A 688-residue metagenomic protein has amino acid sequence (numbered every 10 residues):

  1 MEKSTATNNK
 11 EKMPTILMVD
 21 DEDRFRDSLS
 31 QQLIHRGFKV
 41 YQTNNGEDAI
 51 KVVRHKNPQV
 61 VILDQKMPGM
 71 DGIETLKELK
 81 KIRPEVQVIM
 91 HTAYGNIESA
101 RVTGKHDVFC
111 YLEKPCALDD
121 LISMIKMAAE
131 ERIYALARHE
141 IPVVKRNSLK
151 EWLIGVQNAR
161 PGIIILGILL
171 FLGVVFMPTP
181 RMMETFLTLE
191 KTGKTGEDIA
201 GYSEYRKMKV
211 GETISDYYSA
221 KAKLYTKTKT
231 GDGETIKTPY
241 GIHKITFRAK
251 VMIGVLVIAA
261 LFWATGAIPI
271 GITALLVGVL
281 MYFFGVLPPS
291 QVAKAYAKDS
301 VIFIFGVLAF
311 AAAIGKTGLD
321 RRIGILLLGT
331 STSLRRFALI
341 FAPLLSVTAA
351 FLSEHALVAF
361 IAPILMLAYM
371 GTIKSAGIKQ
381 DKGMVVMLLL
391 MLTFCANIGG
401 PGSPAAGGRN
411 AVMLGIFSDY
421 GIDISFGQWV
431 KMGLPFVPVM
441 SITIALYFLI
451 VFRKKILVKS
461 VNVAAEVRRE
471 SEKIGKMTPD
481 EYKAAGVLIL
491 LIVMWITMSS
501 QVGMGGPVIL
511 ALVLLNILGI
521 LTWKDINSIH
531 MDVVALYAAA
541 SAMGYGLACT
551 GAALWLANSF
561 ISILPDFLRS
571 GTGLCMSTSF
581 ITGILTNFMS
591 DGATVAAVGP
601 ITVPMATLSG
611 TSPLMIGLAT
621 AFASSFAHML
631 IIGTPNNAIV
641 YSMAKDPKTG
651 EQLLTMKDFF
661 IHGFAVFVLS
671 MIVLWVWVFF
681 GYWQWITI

Functional and structural regions predicted by a protein language model:
D23-Y41: Two-component/phosphorelay signaling modules centered on CheY-like receiver
N44-D48, D71-E74: Acidic catalytic/metal-coordinating carboxylates
K51, I73-E85: Short amphipathic alpha-helix used as the core "switch/output" element in two-component signaling
M67: Receiver (REC) domain active-site loop signature in two-component systems and cognate sites in sensor histidine kinases
E130-D216, F305, F310, K316-L319 (+6 more regions): Juxtamembrane and boundary regions of transmembrane helices in multi-pass small-molecule transporters and channels
K237-P239, G271-V279, F283-K379, D532-V533 (+1 more regions): Membrane-embedded alpha-helical segments and adjacent helix-loop junctions characteristic of multi-pass solute
V257-L275, T478, Y482, L491-I509 (+1 more regions): Flexible hinge motifs at transmembrane-helix junctions and intramembrane kinks/re-entrant loops in multi-pass membrane
